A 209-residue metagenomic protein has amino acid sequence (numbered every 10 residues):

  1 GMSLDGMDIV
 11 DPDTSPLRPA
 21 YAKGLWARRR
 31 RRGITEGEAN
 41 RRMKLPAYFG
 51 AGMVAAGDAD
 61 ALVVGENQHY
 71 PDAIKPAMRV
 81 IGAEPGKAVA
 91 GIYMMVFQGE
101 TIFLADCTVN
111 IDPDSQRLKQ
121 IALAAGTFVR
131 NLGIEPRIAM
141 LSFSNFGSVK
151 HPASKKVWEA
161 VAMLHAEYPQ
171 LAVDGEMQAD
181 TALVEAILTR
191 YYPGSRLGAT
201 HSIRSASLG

Functional and structural regions predicted by a protein language model:
G1-I9, T14-G209: Anion-binding alpha/beta catalytic cores of soluble intermediary-metabolism enzymes, centered on
